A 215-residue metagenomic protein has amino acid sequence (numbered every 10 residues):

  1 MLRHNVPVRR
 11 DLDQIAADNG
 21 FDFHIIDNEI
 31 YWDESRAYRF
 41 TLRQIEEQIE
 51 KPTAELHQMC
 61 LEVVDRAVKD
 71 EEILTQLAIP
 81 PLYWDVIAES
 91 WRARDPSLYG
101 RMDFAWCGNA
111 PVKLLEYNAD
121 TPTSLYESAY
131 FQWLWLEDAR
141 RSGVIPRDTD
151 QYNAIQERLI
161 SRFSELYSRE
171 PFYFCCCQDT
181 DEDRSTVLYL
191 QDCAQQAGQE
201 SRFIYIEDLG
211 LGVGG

Functional and structural regions predicted by a protein language model:
M1-G215: Preference for protein termini
